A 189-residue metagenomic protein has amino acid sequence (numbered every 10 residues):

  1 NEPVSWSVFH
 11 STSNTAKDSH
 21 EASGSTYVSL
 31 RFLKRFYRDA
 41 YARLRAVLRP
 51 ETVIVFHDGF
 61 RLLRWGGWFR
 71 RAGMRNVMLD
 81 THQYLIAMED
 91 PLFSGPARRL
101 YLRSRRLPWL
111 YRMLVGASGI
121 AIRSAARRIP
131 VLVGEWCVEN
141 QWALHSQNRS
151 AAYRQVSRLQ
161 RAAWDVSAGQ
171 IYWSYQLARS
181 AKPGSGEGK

Functional and structural regions predicted by a protein language model:
N1-W142, R161-P183: Active-site region of glycoside hydrolase catalytic domains
G134, G188-K189: Glycine-centered structural positions embedded in regular secondary structure
W142-A151, E187: Histidine/acidic-residue-rich catalytic or RNA/ligand-binding cores of hydrolases and nuclease-related proteins
